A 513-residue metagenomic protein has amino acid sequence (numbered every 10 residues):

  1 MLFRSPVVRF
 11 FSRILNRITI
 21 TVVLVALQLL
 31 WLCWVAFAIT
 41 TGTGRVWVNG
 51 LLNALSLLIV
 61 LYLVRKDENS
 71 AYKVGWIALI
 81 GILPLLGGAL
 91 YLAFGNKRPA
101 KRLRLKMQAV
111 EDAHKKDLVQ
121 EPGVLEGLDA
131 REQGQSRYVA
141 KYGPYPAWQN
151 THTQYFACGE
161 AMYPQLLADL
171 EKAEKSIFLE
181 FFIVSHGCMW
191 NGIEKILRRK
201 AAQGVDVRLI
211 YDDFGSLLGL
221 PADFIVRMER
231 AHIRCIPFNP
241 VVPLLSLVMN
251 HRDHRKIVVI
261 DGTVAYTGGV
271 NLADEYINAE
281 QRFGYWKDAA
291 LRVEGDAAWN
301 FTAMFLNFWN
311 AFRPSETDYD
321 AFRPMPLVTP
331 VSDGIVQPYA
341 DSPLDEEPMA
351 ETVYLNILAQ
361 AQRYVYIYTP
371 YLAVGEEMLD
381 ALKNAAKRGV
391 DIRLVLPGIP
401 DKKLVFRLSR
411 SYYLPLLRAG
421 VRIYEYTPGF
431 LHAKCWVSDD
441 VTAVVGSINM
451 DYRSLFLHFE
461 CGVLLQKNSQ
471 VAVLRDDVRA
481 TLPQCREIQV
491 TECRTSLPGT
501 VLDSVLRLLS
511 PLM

Functional and structural regions predicted by a protein language model:
M1-T352, N356, Q360, P400 (+6 more regions): N-terminal localization/anchoring segments of enzymes in phospholipid and broader phosphate metabolism
F182, Y371, V405: Glycine- and other small-residue-rich loops at beta-strand/loop junctions that grip anionic moieties
Y371-R393, P397, K402: Helical hairpin unit composed of two closely spaced alpha helices linked by a short loop
D380, F406-R410: Short glycine/threonine-rich loop-to-helix capping motif typified by GTGT followed within a few residues by an Asp-Pro
I423-T427: Active-site donor-binding acidic/aromatic loop of nucleotide-activated sugar and phosphosugar transferases involved
